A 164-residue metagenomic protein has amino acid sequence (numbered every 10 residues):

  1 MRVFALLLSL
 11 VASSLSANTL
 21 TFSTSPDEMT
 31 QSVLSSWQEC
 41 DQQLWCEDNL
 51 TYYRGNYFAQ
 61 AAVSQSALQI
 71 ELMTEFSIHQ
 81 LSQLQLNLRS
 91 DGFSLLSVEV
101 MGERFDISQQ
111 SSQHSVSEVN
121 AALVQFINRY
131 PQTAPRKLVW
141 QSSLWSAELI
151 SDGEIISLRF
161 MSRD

Functional and structural regions predicted by a protein language model:
R2-A5, S162-R163: Ser/Thr/Pro-rich, low-complexity mucin-like regions that serve as glycosylated stalks/linkers or repetitive adhesive
A5-A17: Hydrophobic h-region of N-terminal signal peptides that target proteins for export in Gram-negative bacteria
L15-H114, I150-D164: Short helix/turn-capping signatures at newly exposed starts of structured segments
E99-S143: Mixed-charge, low-complexity intrinsically disordered segments
L144-E148: Amphipathic, interaction-prone secondary-structure segments
